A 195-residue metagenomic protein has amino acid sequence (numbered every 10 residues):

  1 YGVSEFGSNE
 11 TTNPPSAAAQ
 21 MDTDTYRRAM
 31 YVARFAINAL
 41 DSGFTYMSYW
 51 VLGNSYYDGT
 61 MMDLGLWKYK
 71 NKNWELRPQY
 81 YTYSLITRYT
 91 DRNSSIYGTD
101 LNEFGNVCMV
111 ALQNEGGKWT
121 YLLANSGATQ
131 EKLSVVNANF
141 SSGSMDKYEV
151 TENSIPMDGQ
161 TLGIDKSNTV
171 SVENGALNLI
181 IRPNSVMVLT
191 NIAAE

Functional and structural regions predicted by a protein language model:
V3, G7-M109, E115-G116: Aromatic/acidic polysaccharide-binding cleft in carbohydrate-active enzymes
N9, S55, T129, N153-I155: Surface-exposed, flexible loop/turn segments at secondary-structure boundaries
I37-L40, F44-M47, L133-A138, S144-D146: Internal hydrophobic scaffold segments of catalytic domains
A39, M47, Y83, Y121 (+3 more regions): Hydrophobic, well-ordered secondary-structure elements that form the walls of internal hydrophobic environments
Y97-E103, E115, G127-T129, N168-L177: Ser/Thr- and Asn-enriched, surface-exposed coil loops between beta-strands
N102-S142, V150, N184-T190: Carbohydrate-binding surface patches
V135-T169: C-terminal accessory region downstream of the catalytic core in glycan-modifying enzymes
G163-E195: C-terminal beta-strand-rich structural cap/linker in extracellular carbohydrate-active enzymes
